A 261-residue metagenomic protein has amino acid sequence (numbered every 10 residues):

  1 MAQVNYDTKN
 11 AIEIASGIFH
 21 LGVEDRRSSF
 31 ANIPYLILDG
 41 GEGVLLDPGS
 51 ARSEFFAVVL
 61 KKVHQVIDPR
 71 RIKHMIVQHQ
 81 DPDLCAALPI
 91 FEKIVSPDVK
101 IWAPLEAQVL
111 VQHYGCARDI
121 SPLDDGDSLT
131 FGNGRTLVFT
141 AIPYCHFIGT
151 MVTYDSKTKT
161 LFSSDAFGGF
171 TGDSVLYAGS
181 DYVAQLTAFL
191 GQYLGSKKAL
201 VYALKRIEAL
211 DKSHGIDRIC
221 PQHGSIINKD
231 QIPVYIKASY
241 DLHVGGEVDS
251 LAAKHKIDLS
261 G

Functional and structural regions predicted by a protein language model:
Y6, E13, V95-T150, G195-E208: Metallo-beta-lactamase
T8-H64, V152-S163: Conserved beta-strand hairpin/beta-sheet module of binuclear metal-dependent hydrolase folds, prominently
R26-S28, D81-D83, I142-H146: Short beta->alpha connector loops
L46-P48, R71-Q80, K100-L105, L161-D165 (+3 more regions): Active-site neighborhood of phospho(di)ester-bond hydrolases with catalytic His/Asp-centered motifs
S50-A51, P82, G168, I226: Short, glycine/acidic-enriched loop or turn micro-motifs at the edges of active sites
E54-W102: Active-site metal-binding motif and surrounding structural segment of the metallo-beta-lactamase
T136-V138, P143-D230, L242-H243: Metallo-beta-lactamase
H223-G261: Binuclear metal-ion centers of metallo-dependent hydrolases, dominated by the metallo-beta-lactamase
